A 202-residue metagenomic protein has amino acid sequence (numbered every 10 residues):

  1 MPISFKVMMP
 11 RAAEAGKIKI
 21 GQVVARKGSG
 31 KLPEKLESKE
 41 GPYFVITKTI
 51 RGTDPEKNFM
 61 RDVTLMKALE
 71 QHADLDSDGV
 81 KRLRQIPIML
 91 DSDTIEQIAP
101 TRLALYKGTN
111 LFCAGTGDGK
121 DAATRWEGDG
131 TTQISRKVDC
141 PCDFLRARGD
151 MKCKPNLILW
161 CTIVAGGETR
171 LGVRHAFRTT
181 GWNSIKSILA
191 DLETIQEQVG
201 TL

Functional and structural regions predicted by a protein language model:
M1-G167: OB-fold ssDNA-binding interfaces and closely related basic DNA-contact patches used across DNA replication/repair
A147-L202: Extended serine/threonine-enriched, polar tracts that run as long, contiguous segments within proteins
